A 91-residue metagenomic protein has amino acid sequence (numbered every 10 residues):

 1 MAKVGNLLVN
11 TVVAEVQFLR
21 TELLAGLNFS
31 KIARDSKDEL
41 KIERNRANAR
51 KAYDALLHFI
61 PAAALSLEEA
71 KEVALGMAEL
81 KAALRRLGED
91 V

Functional and structural regions predicted by a protein language model:
M1-A47, K51, A55-V91: Long, non-catalytic architectural segments outside compact domain cores
